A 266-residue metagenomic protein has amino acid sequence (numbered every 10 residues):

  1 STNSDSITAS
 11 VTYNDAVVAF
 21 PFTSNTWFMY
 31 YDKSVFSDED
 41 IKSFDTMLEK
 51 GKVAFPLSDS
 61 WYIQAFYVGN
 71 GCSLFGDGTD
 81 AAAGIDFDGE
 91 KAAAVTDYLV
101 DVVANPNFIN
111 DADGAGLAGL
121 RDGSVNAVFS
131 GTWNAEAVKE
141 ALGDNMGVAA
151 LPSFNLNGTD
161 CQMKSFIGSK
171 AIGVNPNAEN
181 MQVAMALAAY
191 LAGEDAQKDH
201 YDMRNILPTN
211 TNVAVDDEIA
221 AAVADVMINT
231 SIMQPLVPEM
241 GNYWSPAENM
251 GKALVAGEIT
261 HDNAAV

Functional and structural regions predicted by a protein language model:
S1-F28, E39, A149-A150, N157 (+2 more regions): Hinge/lid segment of periplasmic solute-binding proteins
S1-N3, T12, A19, S34 (+3 more regions): Extracytoplasmic "Venus flytrap"/periplasmic binding protein-like
Y13-W27, F44-I85, K91, V125: Extracytoplasmic/periplasmic solute-binding protein
G51-K52, D122-S130, D144: Alpha-to-beta junction loops
A81-D111: Glycine-centered hinge/linker elements that transmit conformational signals in sensory and ligand-binding systems
I109-D122, W133: Short helix-initiation/N-cap motifs at beta->coil->alpha
E140-M203: Extracytoplasmic/periplasmic substrate-recognition and gating elements
F166, R204-T209, A220-V266: C-terminal capping/gating helix-and-loop segments adjacent to ligand/active sites or protein-protein/ligand interfaces
